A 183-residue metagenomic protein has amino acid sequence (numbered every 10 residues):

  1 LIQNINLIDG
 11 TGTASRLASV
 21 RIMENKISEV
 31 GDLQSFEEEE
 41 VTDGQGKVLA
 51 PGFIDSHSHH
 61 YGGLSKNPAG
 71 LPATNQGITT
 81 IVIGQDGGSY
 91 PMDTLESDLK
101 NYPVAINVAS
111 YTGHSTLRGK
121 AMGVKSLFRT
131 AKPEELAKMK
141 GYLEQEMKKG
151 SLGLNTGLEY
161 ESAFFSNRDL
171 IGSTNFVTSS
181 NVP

Functional and structural regions predicted by a protein language model:
L1-I5: Conserved N-terminal strand/loop that marks the beginning of ABC ATPase nucleotide-binding domains
L7-G52: Histidine-rich, glycine-flanked metal-binding segment
G10, D86, E159: Flexible loop residues that form catalytic and substrate-binding hotspots at small-molecule/glycan-binding clefts
E38, P91-M92, F164-F165: Short secondary-structure boundary/hinge segments and terminal tails
G44-L49, F53, S58, K66-T156 (+1 more regions): Divalent-metal coordination cores built from histidine and acidic residues
G62: Active-site-adjacent substrate/metal-binding segments within catalytic domains of carbohydrate-active enzymes
L154-P183: Active-site core of metal-dependent hydrolases
